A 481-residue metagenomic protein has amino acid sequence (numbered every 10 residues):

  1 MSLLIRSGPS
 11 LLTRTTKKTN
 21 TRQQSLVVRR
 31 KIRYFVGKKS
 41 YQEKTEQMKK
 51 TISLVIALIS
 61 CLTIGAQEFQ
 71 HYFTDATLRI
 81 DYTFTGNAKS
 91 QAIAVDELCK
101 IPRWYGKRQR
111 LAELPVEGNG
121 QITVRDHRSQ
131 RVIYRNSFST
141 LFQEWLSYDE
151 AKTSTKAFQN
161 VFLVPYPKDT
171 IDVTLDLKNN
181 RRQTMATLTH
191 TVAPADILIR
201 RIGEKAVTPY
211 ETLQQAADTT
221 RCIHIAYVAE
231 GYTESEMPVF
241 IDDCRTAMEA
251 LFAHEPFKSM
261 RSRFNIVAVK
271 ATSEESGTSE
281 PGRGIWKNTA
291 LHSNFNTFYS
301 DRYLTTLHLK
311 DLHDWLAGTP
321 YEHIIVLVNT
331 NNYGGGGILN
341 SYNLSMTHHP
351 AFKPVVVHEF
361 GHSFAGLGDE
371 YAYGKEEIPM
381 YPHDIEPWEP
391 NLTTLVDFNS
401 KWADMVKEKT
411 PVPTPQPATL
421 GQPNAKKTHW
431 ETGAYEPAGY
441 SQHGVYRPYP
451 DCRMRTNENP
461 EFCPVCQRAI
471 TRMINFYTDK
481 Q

Functional and structural regions predicted by a protein language model:
M1-L3, S7-G8, T15, S25-Q70: Bacterial Sec-dependent N-terminal signal peptides
G8, F69-F84, A88-S90, Y371-Q481: Replace "(M1/M4/M9/M12/WLM)" with "(e.g., M1/M4/M8/M9/M12/M26/WLM)" and add "not limited to" to clarify scope
Y72-L198: Beta-strand-enriched, solvent-exposed domains that form extended recognition/catalytic surfaces
I197-E255, A268-T278: Fold-level signature of zinc-dependent metallopeptidase catalytic domains
G231-E234, T272-S276, T330-G334, P350-F352 (+2 more regions): Solvent-exposed loop/turn segments at secondary-structure junctions within structured extracellular/periplasmic domains
V239, G336-V357: Short pre-active-site segment immediately N-terminal to the catalytic Zn-binding motif
R263-L339: Active-site-proximal segments of metallohydrolase catalytic domains
K353-E370: Active-site recognition of the HExxH zinc-binding catalytic motif
